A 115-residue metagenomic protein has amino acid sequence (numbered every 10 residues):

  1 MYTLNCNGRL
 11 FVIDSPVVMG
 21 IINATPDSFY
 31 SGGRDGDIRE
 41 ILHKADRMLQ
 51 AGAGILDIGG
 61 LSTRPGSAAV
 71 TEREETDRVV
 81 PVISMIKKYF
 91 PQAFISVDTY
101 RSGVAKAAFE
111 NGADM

Functional and structural regions predicted by a protein language model:
M1-T25: N-terminal amphipathic alpha-helix/helix-capping segment at the start of soluble metabolic enzymes
M19-N23, G54-G59: Non-cysteine beta-strand/loop elements that form the S-adenosyl-L-methionine
I22, M48, G52, D98: Conserved, mostly hydrophobic/aromatic
N23-D27, L61-T63, Y100-V104: Active-site beta-loop-alpha junctions enriched in small/polar residues
A24-H43, A68, I95-S96: Active-site mouth loops of central-metabolism enzymes
S28-Y30, I55-P81: Glycine-rich, proline-tolerant flexible connector loops at the mouths of alpha/beta enzymes
D37-I58, K88-Q92, G103-M115: Alpha/beta enzyme core
A68-V97, S102-K106, E110: Alpha-helix-loop-beta-strand connector modules within alpha/beta enzyme cores
